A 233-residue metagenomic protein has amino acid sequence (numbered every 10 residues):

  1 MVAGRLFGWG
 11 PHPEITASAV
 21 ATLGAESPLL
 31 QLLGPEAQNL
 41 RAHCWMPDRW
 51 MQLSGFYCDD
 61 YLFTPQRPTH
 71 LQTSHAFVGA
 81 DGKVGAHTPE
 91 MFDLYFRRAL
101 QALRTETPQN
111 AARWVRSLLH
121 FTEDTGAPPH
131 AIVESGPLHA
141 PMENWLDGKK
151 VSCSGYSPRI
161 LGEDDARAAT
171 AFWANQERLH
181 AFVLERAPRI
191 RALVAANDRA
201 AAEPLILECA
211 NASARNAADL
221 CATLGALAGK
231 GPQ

Functional and structural regions predicted by a protein language model:
M1-R113, A131-Q233: N-terminal, motif-rich segments that launch catalysis or mediate targeting to/interaction with membranes, typified by
A111-T125: Short, hydrophobic, well-ordered secondary-structure elements
T122-E134: Catalytic Zn2+-binding segment of zinc metalloproteases
